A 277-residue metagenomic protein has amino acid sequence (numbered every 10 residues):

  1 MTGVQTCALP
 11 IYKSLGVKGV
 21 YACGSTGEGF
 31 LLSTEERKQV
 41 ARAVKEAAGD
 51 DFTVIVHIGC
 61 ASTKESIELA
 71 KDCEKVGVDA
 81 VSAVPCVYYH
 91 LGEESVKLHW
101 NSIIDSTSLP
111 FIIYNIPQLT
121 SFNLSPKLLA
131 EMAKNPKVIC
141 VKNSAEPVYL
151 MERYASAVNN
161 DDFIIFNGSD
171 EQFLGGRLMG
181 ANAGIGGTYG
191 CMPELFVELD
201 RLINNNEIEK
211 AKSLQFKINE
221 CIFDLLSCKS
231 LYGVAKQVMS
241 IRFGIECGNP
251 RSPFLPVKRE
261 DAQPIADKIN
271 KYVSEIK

Functional and structural regions predicted by a protein language model:
T2-L9: Short, small-residue-biased leader/transition segments that mark boundaries at the very start of proteins
Y12, V44, C73, I103 (+5 more regions): Conserved, mostly hydrophobic/aromatic
L15-A43, I58-K64, A83-S95: Glycine-rich, proline-tolerant flexible connector loops at the mouths of alpha/beta enzymes
L15-V17, A181, I185-K277: C-terminal alpha-helical cap/extension of soluble enzyme domains
G19-A22, V54-I58, V81-A83, F111-Y114 (+3 more regions): Hydrophobic faces of well-ordered beta-strands that scaffold small-molecule active sites in alpha/beta enzyme cores
L31-V56, K97-I113, N160: Alpha-helix-loop-beta-strand connector modules within alpha/beta enzyme cores
T63-C73, E171-M179: Catalytic cores of alpha/beta
D105, L119-N219, L225-S227: Catalytic alpha/beta core domains of metabolic enzymes, predominantly
